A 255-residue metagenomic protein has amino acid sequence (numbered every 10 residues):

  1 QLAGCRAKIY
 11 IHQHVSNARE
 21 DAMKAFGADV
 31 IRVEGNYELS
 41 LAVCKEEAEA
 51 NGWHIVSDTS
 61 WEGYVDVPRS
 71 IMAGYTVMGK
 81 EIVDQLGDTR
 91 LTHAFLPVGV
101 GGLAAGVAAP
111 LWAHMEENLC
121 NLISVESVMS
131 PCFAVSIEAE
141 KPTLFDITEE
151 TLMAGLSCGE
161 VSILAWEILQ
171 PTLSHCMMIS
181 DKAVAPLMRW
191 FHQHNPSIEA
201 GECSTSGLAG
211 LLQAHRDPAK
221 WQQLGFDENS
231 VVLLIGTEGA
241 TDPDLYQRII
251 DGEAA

Functional and structural regions predicted by a protein language model:
Q1-A3, V43, E62-P171, Q222-A255: Glycine-rich phosphate/pyrophosphate-binding loop at beta-loop-alpha junctions
Q1-R6, K24-A25, A108-M115, A209-D217: Alpha-helix C-terminal capping segments
C5-E47: A glycine-rich helix N-cap at a beta->alpha junction
Y10, V33, D58, V125-S127 (+1 more regions): Generic beta-sheet signal
S16-A18, E38-S40, E62-G63, V128-C132 (+1 more regions): Short gly/pro/ser/thr-enriched loop/turn and capping motifs at secondary-structure boundaries
E49-S57, G74-E81, S130-K141, H175-W190: Acidic-glycine-rich active-site phosphate/pyrophosphate-binding loop
V161-D227: Active-site-adjacent helical/loop segments in soluble small-molecule enzymes
